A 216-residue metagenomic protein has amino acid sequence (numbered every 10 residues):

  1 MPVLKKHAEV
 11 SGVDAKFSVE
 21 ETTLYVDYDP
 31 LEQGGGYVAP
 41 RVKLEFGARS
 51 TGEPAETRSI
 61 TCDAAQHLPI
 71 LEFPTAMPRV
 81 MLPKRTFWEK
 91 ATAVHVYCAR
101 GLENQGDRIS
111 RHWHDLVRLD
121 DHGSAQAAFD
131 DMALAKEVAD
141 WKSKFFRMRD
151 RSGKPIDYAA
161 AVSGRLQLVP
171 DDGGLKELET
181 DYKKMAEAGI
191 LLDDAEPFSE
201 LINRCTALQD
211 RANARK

Functional and structural regions predicted by a protein language model:
M1-K216: Structured mid-to-C-terminal alpha-helical surface segments
